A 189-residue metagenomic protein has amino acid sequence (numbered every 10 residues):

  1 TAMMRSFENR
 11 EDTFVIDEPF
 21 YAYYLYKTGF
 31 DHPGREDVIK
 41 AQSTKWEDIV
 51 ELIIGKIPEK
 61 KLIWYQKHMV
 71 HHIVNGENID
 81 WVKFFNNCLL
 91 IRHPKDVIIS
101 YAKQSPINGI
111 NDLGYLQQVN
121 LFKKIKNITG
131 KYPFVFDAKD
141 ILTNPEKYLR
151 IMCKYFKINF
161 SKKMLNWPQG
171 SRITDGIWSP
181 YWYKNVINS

Functional and structural regions predicted by a protein language model:
T1-P58: PAPS-dependent sulfotransferase catalytic core
R10, K61, F84-F85: Short, well-ordered alpha-helix to beta-strand connector turns
V38-T44, Q66-K67, N111-D112: Short, flexible loop segments at the rims of nucleotide/cofactor-binding pockets, characterized by
L52-E77: Glycine-rich phosphate-binding loop used to anchor ATP phosphates in small-molecule kinases, encompassing both
M69-K163, D175-I187: PAPS-dependent sulfotransferase catalytic domain
P168-Q169: Small-residue-rich helix-loop
